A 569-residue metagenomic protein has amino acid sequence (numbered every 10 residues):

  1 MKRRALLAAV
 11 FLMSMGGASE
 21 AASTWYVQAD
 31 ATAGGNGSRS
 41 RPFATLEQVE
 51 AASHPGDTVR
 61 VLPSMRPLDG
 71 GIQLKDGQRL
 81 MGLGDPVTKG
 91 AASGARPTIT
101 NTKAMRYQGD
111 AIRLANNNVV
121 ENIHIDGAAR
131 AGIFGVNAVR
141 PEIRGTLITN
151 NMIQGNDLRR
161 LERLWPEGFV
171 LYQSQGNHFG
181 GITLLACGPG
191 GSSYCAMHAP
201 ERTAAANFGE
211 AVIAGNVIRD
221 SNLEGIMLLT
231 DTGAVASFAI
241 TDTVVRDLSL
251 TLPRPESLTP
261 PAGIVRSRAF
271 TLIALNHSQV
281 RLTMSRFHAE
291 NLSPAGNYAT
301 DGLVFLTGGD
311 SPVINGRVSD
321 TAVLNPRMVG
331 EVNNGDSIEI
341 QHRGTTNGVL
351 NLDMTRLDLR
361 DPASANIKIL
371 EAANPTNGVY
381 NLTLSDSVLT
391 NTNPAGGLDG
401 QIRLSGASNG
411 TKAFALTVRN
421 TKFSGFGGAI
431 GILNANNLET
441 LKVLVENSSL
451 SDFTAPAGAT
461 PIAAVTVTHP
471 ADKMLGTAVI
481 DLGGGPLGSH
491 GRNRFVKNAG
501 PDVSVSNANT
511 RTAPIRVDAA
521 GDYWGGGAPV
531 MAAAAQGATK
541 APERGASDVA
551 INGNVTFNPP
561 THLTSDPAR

Functional and structural regions predicted by a protein language model:
S19-Q48, M65: Right-handed parallel beta-helix/beta-solenoid
E47, P55-T88, A128-A129: N-terminal extracellular ligand-recognition/capping segment immediately after the signal peptide
G71, G109-A111, A131-G132, Q154-G155 (+17 more regions): Structural detector of coil-to-beta-strand junctions
R79-A128, M152-D157, Q173, N393 (+1 more regions): Right-handed parallel beta-helix/beta-spiral solenoid domain characteristic of secreted/periplasmic
M81, M105-M152, V212-A214, T241 (+3 more regions): Parallel beta-helix/beta-solenoid
V87, G127, G132, N150 (+21 more regions): Residues in short coils/turns that link rungs of repeat/solenoid architectures in beta-rich domains
I123, T146, N151, N216 (+9 more regions): Consensus "Asn ladder" position of solenoid repeat domains
T512-R569: Extracellular/surface-exposed low-complexity segments
